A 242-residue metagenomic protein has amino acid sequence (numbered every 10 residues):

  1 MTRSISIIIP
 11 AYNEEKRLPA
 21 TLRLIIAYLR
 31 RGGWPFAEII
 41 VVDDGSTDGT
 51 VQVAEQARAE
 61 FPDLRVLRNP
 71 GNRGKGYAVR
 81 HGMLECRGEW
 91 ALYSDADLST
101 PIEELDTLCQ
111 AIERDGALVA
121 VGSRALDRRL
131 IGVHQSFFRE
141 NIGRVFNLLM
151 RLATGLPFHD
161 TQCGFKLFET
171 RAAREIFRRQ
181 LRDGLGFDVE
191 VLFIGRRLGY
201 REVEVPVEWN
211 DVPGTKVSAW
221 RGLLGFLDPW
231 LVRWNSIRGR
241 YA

Functional and structural regions predicted by a protein language model:
S4-S6, E38, E190: Cell-envelope/extracellular polymer assembly enzymes that use nucleotide-activated donors
E14-R17, S46, K75, P101: Donor nucleotide-sugar binding loop of glycosyltransferases
E14-R30: Short, well-formed alpha-helical segments that are part of the catalytic scaffolds of diverse glycosyltransferases
A37-I40, V51-E85: Conserved donor nucleotide-binding strand/loop of the catalytic core
D43-Q52, L98: A conserved acidic beta->alpha catalytic loop
N69-E85, W90, I102-L185, N210-L227 (+2 more regions): Acceptor/aglycone-binding surface of glycosyltransferases and processive sugar-polymer synthases
F187-I194: Short active-site alpha-helical segment characteristic of glycosyltransferases and processive polysaccharide synthases
